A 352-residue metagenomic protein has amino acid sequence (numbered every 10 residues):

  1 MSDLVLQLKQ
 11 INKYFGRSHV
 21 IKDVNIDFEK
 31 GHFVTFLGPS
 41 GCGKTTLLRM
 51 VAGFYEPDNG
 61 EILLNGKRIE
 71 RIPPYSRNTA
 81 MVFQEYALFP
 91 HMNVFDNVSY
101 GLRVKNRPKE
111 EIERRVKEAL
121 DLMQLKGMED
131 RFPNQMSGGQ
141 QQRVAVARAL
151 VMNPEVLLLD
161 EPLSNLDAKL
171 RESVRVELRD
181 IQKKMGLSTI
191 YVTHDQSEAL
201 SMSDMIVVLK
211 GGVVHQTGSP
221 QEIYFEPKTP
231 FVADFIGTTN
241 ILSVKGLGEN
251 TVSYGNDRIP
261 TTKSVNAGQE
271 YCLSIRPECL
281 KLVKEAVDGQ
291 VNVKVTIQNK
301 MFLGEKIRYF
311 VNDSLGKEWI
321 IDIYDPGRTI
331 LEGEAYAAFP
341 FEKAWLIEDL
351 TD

Functional and structural regions predicted by a protein language model:
Q7, D27, L63, Y336-A338: ABC ATPase nucleotide-binding domain
F33, I72-F231: ABC ATPase nucleotide-binding domains
L37-P39: The feature captures the beta-strand-to-loop junction immediately N-terminal to the Walker
T45-L48, V144: ABC ATPase nucleotide-binding domain helices that frame the ATP-binding cleft
A52: Helix-to-loop junction immediately C-terminal to a conserved catalytic motif
G60-R68: Conserved ABC transporter NBD signature motif
T239, N250-D352: Non-catalytic connector elements of ABC transporters
